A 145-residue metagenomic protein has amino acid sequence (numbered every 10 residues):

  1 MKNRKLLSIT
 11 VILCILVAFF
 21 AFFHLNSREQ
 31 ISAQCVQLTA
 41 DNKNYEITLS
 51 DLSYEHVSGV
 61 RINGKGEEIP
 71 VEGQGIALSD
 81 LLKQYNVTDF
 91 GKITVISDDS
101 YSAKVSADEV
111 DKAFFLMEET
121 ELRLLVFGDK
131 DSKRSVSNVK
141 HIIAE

Functional and structural regions predicted by a protein language model:
M1-E145: N-terminal intrinsically disordered, low-complexity segments enriched in P/E/S/T
